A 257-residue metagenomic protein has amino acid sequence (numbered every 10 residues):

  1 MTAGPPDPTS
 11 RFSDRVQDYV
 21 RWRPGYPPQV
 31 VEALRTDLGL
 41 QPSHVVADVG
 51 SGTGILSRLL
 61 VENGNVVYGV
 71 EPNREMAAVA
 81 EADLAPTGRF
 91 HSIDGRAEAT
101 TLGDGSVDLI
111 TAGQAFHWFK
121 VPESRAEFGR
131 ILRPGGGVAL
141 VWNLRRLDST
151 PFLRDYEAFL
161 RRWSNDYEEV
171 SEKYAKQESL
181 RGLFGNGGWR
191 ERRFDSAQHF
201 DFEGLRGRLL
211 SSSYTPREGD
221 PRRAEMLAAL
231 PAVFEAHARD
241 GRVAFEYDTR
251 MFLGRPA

Functional and structural regions predicted by a protein language model:
M1-H44: Conserved class I S-adenosyl-L-methionine
D14, D18-Y19, Y26, A33 (+6 more regions): Tryptophan-centric aromatic hotspots in well-structured domains and transmembrane helices
V45-A47, T53-A99: Class I SAM-dependent methyltransferase SAM/SAH-binding core
T100-L109: A short acidic, Gly/Pro-enriched loop at the edge of an enzyme's catalytic core that lines a small-molecule cofactor
Q114: Short catalytic micro-motifs in class I SAM-dependent methyltransferases
F119-F128: A short, conserved alpha-helix within the catalytic core of class I
G129, R133-Q198: Conserved catalytic/acceptor-binding region of the Class I
Q177-A257: Conserved Class I S-adenosyl-L-methionine
